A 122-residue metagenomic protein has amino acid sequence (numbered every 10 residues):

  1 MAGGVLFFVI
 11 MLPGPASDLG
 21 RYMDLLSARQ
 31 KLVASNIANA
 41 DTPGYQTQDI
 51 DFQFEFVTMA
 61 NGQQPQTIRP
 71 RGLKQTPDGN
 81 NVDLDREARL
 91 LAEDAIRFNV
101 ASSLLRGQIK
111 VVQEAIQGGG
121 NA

Functional and structural regions predicted by a protein language model:
A2-A122: Amphipathic alpha-helical polymerization modules
